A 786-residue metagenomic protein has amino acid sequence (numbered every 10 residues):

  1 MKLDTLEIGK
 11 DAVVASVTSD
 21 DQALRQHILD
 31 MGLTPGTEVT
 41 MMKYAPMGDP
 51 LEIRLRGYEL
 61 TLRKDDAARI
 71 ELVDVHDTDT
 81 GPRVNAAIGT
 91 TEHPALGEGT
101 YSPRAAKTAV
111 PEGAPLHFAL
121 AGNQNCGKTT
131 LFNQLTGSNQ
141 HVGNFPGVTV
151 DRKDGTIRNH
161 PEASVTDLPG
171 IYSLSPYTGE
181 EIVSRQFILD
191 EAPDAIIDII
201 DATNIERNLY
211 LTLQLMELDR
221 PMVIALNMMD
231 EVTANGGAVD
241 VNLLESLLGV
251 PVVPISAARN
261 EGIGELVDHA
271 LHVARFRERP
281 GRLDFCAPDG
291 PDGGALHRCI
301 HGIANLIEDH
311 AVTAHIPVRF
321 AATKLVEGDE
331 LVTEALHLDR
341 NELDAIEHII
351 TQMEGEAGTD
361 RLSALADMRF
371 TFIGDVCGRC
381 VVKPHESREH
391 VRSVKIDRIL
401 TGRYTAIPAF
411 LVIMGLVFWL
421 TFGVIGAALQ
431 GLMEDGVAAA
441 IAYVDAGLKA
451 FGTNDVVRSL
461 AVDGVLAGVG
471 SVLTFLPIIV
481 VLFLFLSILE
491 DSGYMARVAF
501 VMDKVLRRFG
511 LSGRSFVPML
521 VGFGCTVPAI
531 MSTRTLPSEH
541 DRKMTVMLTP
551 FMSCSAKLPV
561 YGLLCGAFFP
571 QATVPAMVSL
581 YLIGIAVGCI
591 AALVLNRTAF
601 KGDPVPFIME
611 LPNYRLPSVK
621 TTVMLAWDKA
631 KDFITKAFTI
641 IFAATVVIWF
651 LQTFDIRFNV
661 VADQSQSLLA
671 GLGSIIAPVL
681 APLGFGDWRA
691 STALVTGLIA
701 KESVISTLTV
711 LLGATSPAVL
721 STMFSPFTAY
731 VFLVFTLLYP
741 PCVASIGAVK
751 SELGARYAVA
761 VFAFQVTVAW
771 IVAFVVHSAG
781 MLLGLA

Functional and structural regions predicted by a protein language model:
E92-S173, E191: Conserved G1/Walker A P-loop phosphate-binding module
H160, R185-V252, V560-Y561, C565: Conserved C-terminal guanine-recognition region of P-loop GTPase G domains, centered on the G4
V223, T233-E386: Alpha-helical transmembrane helix bundles of large polytopic membrane transport and channel proteins
E356, D360-A364, K383, V424-V465 (+5 more regions): Extended, low-charge hydrophobic alpha-helical regions
L400-F500: Core alpha-helical transmembrane segments of integral membrane proteins
A409-L420, L482-S487, C565-A567, Y581-L595 (+3 more regions): Hydrophobic core segments of alpha-helical transmembrane domains in multi-pass membrane transport and ion-translocation
D435, A439-Y443, A496-G524, K601-L625 (+1 more regions): Juxtamembrane inter-helical linkers in multi-pass membrane proteins
F551, S555-V578, A744-G754, V775-A786: Transmembrane helix-loop junctions at the membrane interface of multipass transporters and ion channels
